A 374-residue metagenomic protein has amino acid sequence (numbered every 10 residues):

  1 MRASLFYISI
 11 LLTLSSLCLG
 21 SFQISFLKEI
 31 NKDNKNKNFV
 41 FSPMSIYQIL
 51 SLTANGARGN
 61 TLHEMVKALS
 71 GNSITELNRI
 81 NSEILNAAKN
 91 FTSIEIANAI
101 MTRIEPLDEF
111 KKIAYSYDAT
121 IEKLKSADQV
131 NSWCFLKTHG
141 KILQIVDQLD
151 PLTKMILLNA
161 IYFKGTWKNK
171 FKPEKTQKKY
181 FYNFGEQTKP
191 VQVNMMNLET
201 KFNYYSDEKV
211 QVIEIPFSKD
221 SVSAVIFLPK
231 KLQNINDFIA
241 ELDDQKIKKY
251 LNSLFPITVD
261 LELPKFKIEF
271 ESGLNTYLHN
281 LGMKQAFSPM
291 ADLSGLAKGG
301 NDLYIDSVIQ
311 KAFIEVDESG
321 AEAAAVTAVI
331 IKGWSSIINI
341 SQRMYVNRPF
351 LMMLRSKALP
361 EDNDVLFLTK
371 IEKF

Functional and structural regions predicted by a protein language model:
M1-S16, E186-K189, G282, K298-G299: Polar low-complexity intrinsically disordered regions
R2-L124: Detector for small/aliphatic-rich hydrophobic stretches
Y7, Y47, M65, I113 (+5 more regions): Bulky hydrophobic/aromatic packing residues
Q23, L27, I49-S51, L62 (+9 more regions): Generic hydrophobic/packing signal
K28, N38-L62, E214-P216, I338-F374: Feature captures eukaryotic membrane-trafficking machinery centered on endolysosomal pathways and lysosome-related
N36, E76-F238, N252-S341: Non-catalytic, conformational "gating/processing" segments within enzyme and secreted inhibitor domains
G59-M65, N234-N236, F270-S272, A324 (+1 more regions): Extracytoplasmic/secreted cell-surface and envelope-processing proteins
A68-G71, L232, A240-K248, N252 (+6 more regions): Marks the mature luminal ectodomains of secretory-pathway proteins
